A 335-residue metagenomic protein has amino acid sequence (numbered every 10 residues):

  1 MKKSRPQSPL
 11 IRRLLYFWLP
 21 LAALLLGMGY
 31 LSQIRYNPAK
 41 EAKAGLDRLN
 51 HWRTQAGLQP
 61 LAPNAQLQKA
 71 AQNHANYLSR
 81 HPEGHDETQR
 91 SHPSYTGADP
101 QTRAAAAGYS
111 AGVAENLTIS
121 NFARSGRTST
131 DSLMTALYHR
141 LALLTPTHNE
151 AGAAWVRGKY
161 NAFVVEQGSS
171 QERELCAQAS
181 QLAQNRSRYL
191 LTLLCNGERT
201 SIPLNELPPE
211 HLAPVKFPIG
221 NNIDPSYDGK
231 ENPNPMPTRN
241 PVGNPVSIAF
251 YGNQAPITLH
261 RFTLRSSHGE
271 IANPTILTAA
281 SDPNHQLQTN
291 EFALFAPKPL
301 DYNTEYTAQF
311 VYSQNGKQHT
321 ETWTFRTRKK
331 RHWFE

Functional and structural regions predicted by a protein language model:
K2, S8-G252, I257, S266 (+2 more regions): Functional surface patches built around histidine and acidic residues
S226-G229, P233-E335: Acidic, low-complexity Ser/Thr/Gly/Pro-rich repeat segments typical of extracellular/periplasmic and surface-exposed
